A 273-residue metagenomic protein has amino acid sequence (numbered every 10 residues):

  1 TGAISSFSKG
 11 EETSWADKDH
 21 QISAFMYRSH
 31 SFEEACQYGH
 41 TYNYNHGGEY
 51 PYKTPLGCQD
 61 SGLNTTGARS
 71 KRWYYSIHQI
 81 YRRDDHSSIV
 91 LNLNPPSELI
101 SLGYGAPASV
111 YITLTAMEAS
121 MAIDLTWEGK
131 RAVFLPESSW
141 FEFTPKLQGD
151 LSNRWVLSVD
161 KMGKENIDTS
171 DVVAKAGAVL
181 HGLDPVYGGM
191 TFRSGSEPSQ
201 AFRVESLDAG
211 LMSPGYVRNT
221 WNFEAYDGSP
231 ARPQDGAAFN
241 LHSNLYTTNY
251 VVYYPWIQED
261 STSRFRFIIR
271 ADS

Functional and structural regions predicted by a protein language model:
T1-S273: C-terminal (or distal) subdomains of carbohydrate-active enzymes
